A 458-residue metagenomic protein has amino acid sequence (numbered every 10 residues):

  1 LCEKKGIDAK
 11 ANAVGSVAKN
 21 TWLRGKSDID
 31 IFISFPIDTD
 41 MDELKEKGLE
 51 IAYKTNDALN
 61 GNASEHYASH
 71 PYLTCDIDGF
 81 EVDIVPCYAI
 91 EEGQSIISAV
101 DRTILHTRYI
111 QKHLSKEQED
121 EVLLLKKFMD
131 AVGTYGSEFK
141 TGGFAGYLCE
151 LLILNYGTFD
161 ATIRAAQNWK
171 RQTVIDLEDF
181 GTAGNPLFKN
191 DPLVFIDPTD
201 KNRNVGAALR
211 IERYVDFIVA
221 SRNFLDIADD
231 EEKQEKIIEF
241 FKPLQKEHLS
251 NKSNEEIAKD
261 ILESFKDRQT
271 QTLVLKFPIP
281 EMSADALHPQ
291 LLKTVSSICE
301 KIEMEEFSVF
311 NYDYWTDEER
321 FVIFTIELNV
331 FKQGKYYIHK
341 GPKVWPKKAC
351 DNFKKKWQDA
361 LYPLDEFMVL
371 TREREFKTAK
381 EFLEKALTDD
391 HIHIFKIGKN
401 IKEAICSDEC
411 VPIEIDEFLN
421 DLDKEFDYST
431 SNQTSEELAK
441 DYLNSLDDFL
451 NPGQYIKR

Functional and structural regions predicted by a protein language model:
C2-D42, W315-T316: Active-site nucleotide-donor binding segment shared across nucleotidyl transfer reactions
C2-N12, N56-G61, E300-V309: Short secondary-structure junctions
W22-I37, D78-E119: Hydrophobic, small-residue-rich alpha-helical packing segments that form membrane-like cores
I29-P36, L273-M282, I323-L328: Short, hydrophobic beta-strand segments
T39-E46, A161-R164, K335-Y336: Short, conserved charged micro-motifs
L49-S95, I302, F310-I326: Conserved catalytic core of two-metal-ion nucleotidyltransferases
E117-H288, V295-S296, E305-F310: Conserved nucleotidyltransferase catalytic core and NTase-mimicking acidic/glycine-rich helix/loop elements in nucleic
Y314-R458: Extended, charged low-complexity segments that frequently continue into or abut oligomerization scaffolds
